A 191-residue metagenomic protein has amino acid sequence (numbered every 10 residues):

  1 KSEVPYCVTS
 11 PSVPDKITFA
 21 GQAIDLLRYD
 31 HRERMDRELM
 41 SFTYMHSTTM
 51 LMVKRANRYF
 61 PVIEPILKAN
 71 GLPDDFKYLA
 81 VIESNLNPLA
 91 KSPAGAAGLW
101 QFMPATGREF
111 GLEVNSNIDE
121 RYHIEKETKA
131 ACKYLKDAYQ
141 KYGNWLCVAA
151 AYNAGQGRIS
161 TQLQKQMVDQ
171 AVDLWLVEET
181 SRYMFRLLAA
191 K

Functional and structural regions predicted by a protein language model:
K1-G71: An acidic, Gly/Ser/Thr/Pro-rich helix-cap/linker signature
R32-M35, A96, Q156, T180-S181: Alpha-helix initiation and N-capping motif
E38-L51, L86-A96, Q101-G143, T161-L174: Substrate-binding clefts and substrate-entry loops adjacent to catalytic sites of polymer-processing enzymes acting on
L51, R55-R58, V62, V81 (+9 more regions): Extracytoplasmic/secreted proteins, especially bacterial periplasmic and envelope-associated proteins
A69-D74, Y142: Surface-exposed helix-capping loop/turn segments at secondary-structure junctions
L72-L89, V148-N153: Short, functionally critical alpha-helical segments immediately adjacent to catalytic or ligand/cofactor-binding
L163-K191: Flexible, glycine-rich surface segments
